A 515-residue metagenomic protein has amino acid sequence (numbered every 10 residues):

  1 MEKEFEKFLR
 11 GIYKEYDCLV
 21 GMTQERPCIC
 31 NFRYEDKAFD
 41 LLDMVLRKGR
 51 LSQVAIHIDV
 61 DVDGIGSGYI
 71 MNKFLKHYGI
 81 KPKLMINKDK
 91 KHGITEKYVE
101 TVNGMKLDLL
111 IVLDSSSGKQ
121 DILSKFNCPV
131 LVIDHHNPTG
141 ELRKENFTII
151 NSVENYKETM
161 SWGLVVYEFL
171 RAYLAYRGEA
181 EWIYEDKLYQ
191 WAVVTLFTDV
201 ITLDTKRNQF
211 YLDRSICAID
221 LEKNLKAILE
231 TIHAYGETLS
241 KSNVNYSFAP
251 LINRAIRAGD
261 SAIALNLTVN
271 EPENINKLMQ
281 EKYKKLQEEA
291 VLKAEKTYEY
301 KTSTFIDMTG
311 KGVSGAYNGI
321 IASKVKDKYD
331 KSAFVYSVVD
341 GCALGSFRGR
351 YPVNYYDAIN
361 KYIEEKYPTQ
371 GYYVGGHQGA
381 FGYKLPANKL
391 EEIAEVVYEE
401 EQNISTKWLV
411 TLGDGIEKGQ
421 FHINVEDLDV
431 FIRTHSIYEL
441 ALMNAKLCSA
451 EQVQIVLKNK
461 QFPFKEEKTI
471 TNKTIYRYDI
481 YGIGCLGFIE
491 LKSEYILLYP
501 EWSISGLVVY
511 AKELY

Functional and structural regions predicted by a protein language model:
M1-Y13, E466-I470, I483-G487: Extreme N-terminal flexible tails
E2-L109, N127-C128, L174-E395, E400-Q402 (+3 more regions): Hydrophobic helix-and-loop "lid/oligomerization" segment in the mid-to-C-terminal part of catalytic domains
H92, H135-H136, S152, H377-G379 (+1 more regions): Histidine-centered active-site/metal-ligand motif
G93-E96, G140-E145, T159-M160, A343 (+2 more regions): Short, charged, surface-exposed secondary-structure boundary motifs
L110-L123, V130-T195, I201: Conserved phosphate-handling catalytic cores of large alpha/beta enzymes
C217, L221, L225-K226, N403-G484: A contiguous loop/helix-start segment that scaffolds small-molecule binding in enzyme catalytic cores
S346-P352, D479-I483, K512-Y515: Secondary-structure transition/turn motif
F381, K389-E392, F421, G484-Y515: OB-fold single-stranded nucleic acid-binding module
